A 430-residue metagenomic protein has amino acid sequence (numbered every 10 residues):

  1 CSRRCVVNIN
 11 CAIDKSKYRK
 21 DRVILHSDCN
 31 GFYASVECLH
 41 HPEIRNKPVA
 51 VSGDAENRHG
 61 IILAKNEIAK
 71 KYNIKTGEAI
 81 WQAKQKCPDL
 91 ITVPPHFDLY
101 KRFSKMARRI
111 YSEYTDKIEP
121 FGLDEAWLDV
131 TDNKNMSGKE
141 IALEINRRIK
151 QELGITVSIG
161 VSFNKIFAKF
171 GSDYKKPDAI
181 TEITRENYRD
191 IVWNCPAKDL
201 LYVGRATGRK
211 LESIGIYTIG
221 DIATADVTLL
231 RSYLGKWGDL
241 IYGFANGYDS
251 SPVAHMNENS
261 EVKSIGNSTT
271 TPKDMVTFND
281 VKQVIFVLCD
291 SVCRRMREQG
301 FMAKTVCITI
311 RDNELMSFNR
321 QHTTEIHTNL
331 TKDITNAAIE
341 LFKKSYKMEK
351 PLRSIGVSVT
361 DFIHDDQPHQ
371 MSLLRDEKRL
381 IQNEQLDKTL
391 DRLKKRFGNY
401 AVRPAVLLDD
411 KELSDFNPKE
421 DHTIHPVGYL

Functional and structural regions predicted by a protein language model:
C1-G243, V253-M256, R294, L380-L430: Gly/Gly-Pro- and Ser/Thr-rich, intrinsically disordered tail segments characteristic of DNA damage-repair and tolerance
K17, H26, R209-L352, H425: DNA-contacting surface of Y-family translesion DNA polymerases
K47, V157, D178, K304-V306 (+2 more regions): Change "...and in nucleic-acid phosphodiester-cleaving endonucleases..." to "...and in nucleic-acid processing enzymes
T92, M316-R320, Q367-P368: Short small-residue beta-strand/loop micro-motif enriched in glycine and branched aliphatics
F121-E125, S162-K165, F301-T305, K350-S354: Short Gly/Ser/Thr- and Asp/Glu-enriched loop/turn motifs at secondary-structure junctions
A126-D132, N319-H322, Q370-R375: Short, hydrophobic beta-strand segments
I308, V357, G398: Hydrophobic, well-ordered secondary-structure elements that form the walls of internal hydrophobic environments
I339-K395: C-terminal hydrophobic structural anchor segments that stabilize assembly/packing rather than catalytic chemistry
